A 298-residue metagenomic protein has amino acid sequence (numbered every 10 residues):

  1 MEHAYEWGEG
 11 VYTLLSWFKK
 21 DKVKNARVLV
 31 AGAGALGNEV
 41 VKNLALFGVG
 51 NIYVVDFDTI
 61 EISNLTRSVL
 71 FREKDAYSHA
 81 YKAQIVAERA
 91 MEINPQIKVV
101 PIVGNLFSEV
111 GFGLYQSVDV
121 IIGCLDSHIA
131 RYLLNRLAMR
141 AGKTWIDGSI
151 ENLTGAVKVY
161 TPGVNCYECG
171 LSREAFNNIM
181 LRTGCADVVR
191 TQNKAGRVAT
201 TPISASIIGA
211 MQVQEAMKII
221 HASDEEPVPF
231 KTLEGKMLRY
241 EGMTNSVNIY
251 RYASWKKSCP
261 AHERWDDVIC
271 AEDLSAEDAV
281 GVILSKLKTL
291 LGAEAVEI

Functional and structural regions predicted by a protein language model:
M1-L29, I62: N-terminal charged helix/coil linker that caps or initiates catalytic domains
R27, G50-I52, K98: Residues at the starts of beta-strands that form the adenosine-phosphate
L29-A33, V54: Hydrophobic Val/Ile/Leu positions in short beta-strands of Rossmann-like dinucleotide-binding domains
L36: Hydrophobic/small residue at the entry helix of a nucleotide-binding pocket
V40-V41, V86: Hydrophobic residues within alpha-helices that form the first helical element adjacent to the glycine-rich loop
V41-K42, N135: Generic hydrophobic/aromatic pocket-lining and core-packing "Φ" positions
N51-N94: Glycine-rich phosphate-binding loop and adjoining beta1-alpha1-beta2 segment of Rossmann-like nucleotide-binding folds
N94-P95, V99-F107, F112-M211, E215-P227 (+2 more regions): E1/E1-like adenylate-forming module used to activate ubiquitin-like modifiers and sulfur-carrier proteins
